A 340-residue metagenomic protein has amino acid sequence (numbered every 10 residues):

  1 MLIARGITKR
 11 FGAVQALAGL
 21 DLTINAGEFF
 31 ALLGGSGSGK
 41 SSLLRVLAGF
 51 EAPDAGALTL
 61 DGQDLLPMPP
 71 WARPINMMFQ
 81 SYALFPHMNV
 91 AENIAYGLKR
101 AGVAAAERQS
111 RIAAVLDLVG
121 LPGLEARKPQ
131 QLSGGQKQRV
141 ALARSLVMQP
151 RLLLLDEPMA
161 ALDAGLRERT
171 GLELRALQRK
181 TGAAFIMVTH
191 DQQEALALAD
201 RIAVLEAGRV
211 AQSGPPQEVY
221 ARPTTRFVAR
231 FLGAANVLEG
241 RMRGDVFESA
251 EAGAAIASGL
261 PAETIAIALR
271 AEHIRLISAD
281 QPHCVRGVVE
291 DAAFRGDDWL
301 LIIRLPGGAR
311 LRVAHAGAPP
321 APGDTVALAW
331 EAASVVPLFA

Functional and structural regions predicted by a protein language model:
F29, P70-N76, Q80, L84-F227: ABC ATPase nucleotide-binding domains
L33-G35: The feature captures the beta-strand-to-loop junction immediately N-terminal to the Walker
S41-L44, V140: ABC ATPase nucleotide-binding domain helices that frame the ATP-binding cleft
A48: Helix-to-loop junction immediately C-terminal to a conserved catalytic motif
G56-D64: Conserved ABC transporter NBD signature motif
Q217, T224-E290, D297-P319: ATPase nucleotide-binding modules
